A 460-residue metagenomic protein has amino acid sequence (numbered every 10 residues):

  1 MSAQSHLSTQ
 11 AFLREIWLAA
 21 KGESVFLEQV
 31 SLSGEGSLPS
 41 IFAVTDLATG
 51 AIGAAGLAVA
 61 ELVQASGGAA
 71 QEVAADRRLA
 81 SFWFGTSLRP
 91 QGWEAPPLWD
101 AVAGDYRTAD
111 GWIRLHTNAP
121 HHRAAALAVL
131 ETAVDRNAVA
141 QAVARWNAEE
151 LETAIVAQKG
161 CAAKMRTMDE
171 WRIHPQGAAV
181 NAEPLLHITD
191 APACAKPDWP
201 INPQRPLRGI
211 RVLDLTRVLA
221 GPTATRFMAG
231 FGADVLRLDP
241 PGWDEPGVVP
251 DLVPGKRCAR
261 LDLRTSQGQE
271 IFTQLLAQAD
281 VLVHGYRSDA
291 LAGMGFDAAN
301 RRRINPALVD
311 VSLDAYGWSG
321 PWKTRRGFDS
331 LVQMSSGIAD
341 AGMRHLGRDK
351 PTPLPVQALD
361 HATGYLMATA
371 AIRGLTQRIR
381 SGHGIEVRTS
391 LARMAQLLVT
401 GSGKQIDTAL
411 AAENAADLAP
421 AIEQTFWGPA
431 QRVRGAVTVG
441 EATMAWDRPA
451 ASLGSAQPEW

Functional and structural regions predicted by a protein language model:
M1-G242, Q269, T273, A277-Q278 (+5 more regions): Acyl-CoA thioester-binding alpha/beta core of soluble enzymes
R217, L263, R287-S288, D314-A315 (+1 more regions): Short glycine-/small-residue-rich Rossmann-like dinucleotide-binding loops
A233, R237-L263, Q267, I271: Glycine-rich phosphate-binding loop and adjoining beta1-alpha1-beta2 segment of Rossmann-like nucleotide-binding folds
R257-R303: A structured beta-alpha segment of the ubiquitous adenosine-cofactor-binding alpha/beta core
L313, T324-G347: Flexible glycine/proline-rich, aromatic-decorated loop/lid segments
D314-R326, Q357-H361: Active-site PLP-lysine loop of aminotransferase-like
